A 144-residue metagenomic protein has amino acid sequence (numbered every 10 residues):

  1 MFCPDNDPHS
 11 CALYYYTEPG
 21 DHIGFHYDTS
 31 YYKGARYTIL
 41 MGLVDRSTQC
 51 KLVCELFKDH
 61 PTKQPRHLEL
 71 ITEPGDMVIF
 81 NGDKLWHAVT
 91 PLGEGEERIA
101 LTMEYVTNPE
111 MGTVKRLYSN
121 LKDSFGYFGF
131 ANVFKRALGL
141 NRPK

Functional and structural regions predicted by a protein language model:
M1-K84, A88, E96-A100, T107-R116: Catalytic core of non-heme Fe(II) oxygenases with the double-stranded beta-helix
T90-K144: Non-heme Fe(II)/2-oxoglutarate
